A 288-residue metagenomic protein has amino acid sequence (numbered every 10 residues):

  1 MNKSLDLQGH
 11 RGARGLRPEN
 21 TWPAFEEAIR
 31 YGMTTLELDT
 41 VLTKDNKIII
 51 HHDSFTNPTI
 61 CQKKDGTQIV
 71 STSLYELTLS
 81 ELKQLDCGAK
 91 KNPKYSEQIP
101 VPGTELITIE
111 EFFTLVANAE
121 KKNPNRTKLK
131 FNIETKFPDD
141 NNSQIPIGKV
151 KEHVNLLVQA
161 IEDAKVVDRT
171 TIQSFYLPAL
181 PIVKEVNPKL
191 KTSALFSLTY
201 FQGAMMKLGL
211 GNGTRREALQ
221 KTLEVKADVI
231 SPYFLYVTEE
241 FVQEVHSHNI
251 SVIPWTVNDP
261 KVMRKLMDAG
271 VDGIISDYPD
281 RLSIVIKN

Functional and structural regions predicted by a protein language model:
M1-N288: Phosphate-group recognition and catalysis centered on beta-loop-alpha active-site segments
